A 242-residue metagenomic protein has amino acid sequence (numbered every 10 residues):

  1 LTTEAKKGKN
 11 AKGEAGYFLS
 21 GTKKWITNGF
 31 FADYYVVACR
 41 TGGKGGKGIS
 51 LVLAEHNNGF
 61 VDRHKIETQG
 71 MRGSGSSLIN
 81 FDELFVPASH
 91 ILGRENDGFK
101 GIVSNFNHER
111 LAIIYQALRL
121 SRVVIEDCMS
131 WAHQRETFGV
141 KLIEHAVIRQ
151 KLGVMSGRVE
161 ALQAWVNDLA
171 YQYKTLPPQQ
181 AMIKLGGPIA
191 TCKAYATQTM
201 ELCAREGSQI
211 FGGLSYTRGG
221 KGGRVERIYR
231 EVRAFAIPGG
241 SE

Functional and structural regions predicted by a protein language model:
L1, G13, F31-D33, G48 (+7 more regions): A generic structural signal for well-ordered coil/turn residues at beta-strand boundaries that shape enzyme active-site
T3-K7: A structural signal for short hydrophobic beta-strand segments in well-ordered beta-sheet cores
E14-G16, S20-D62: A short core secondary-structure module
T22, L84, G213-L214: Well-ordered beta-strand scaffold positions
H56, G70-R72, E95-D97, K221-I228: Short, surface-exposed loop/turn microsegments at beta-strand edges and helix-strand junctions
N57-P87: Flexible, small-/acidic-enriched active-site or ligand-binding loops
S77-S104: A short, charged helix-loop
N80, N105-E242: Alpha-helical interface subdomain recognition
